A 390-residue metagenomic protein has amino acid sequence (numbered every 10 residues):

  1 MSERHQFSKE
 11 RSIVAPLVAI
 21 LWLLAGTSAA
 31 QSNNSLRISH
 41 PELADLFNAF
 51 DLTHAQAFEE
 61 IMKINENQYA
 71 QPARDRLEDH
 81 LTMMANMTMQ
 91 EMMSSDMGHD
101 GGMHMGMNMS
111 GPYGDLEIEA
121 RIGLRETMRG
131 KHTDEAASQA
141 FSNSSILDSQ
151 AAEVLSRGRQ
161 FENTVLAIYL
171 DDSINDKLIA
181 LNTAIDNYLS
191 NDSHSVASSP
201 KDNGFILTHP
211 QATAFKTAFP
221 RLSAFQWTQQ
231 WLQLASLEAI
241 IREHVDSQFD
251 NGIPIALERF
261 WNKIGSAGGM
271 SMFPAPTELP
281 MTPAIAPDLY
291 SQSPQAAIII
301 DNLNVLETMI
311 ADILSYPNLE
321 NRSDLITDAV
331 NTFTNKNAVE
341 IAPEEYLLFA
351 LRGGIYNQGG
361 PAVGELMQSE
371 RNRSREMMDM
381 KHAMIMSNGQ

Functional and structural regions predicted by a protein language model:
S2-E3, S28: Intrinsic low-complexity/disordered segments
E3-P16: Bacterial N-terminal signal peptides that target proteins for export
A15-A25: Bacterial N-terminal signal peptides
Q31-Q390: Polar/charged low-complexity regulatory segments
